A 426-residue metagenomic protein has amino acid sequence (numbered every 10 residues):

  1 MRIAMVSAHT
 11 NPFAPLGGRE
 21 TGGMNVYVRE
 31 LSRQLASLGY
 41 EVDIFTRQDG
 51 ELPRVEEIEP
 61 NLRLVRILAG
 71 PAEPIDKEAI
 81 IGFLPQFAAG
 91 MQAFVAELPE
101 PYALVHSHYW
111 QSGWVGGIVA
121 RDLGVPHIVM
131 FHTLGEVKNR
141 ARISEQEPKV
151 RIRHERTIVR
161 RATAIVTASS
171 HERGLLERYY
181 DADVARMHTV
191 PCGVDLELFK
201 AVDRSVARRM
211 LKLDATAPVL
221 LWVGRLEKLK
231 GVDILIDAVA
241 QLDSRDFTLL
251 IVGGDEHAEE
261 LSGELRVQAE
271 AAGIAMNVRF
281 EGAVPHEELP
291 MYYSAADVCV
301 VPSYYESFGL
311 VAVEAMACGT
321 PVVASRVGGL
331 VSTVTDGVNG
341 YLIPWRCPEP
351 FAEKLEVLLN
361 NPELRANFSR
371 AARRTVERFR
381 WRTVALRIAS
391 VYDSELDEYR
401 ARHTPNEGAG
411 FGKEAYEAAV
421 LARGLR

Functional and structural regions predicted by a protein language model:
M1-E57, L62-R66, T404, F411-R426: N-terminal subdomain of nucleotide-sugar transferases
H171, G193: Carbohydrate-associated surface elements
K200-L213: A short helix/loop element that forms part of the nucleotide-sugar donor recognition site in Leloir-type
D214-P218, V232, I236-R279: A conserved nucleotide-sugar
A283-V284, M291-A296: Short alpha-helical donor nucleotide-sugar binding micro-motif in glycosyltransferases
Y304: Aromatic "clamp/platform" in nucleotide-sugar-dependent glycosyltransferases that forms part of the donor/acceptor
P321-A324, V334: Short hydrophobic beta-strand element within catalytic cores of glycosyltransferases and related nucleotide-activated
D336-G337, Y341-P348, V357-E363: Conserved acidic donor-binding segment of nucleotide-sugar-dependent glycosyltransferases
